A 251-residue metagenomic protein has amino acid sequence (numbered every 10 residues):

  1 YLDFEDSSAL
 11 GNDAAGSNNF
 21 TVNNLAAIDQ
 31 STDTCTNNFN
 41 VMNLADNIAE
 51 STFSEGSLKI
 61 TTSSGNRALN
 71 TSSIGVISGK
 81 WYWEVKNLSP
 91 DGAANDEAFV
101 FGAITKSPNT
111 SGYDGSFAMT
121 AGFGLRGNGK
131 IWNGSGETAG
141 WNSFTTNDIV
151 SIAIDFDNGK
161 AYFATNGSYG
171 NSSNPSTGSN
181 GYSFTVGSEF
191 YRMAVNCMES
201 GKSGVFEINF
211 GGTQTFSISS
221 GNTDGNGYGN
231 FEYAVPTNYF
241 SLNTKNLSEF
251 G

Functional and structural regions predicted by a protein language model:
Y1-G251: PRY/SPRY (B30.2) beta-sandwich protein-interaction domains and their adjacent Ser/Pro/Gly-rich low-complexity linkers
